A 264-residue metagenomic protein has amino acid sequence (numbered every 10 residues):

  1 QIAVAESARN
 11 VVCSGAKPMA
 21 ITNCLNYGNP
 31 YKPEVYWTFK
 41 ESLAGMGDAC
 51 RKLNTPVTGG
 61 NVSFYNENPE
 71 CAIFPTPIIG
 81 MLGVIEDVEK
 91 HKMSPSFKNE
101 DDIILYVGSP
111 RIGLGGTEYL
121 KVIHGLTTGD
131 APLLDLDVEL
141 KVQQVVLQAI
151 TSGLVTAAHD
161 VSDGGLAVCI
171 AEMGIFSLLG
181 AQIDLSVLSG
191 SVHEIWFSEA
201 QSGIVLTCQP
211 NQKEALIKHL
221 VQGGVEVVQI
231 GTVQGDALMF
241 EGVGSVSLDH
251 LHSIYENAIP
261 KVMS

Functional and structural regions predicted by a protein language model:
Q1-E6: Glycine-rich anion/phosphate-binding loops
G15: Active-site catalytic microenvironments in core metabolic enzymes, especially phosphate/sugar-handling
P18-G115, Q229-T232: Glycine-rich anion-binding loops of enzyme active sites
G28-W37, G125-D135: Glycine-rich tight-turn/loop motif centered on a GG-T
V35-K40, L120-H124, M173-I175: Short secondary-structure boundary/capping segments
S42, A49, L53-T58, V62-I78 (+3 more regions): Glycine-/charge-enriched secondary-structure boundary and capping motifs
T76, G116-L133: Gly-rich Lys/Arg/Thr-decorated short loops/hinges at beta-loop-alpha junctions or inter-strand turns that position
